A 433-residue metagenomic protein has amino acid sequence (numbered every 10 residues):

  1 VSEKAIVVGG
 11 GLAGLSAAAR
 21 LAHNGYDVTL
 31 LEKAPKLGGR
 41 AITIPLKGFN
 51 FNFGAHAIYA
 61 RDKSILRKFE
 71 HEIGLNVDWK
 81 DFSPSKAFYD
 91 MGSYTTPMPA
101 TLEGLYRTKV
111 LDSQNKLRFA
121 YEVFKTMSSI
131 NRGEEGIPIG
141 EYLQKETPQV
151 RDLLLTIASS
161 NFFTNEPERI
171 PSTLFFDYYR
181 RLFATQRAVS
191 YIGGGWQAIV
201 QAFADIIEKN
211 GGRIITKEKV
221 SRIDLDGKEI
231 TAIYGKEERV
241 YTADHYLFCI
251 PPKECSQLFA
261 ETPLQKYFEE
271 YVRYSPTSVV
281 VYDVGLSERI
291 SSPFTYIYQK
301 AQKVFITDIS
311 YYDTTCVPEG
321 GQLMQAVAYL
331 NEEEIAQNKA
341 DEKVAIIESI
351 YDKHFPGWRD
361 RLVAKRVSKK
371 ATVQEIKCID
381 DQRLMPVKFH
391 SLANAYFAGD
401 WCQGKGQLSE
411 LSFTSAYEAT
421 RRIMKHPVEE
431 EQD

Functional and structural regions predicted by a protein language model:
E3-L30: N-terminal Rossmann-like FAD-binding beta1-loop-alpha1 element of flavoenzymes
A22-L46: Glycine-rich FAD pyrophosphate-binding loop
K47-I130: Dinucleotide-binding Rossmann-like beta1-alpha1 core, especially the glycine-rich loop that anchors the ADP
E72-V77, K86-P97, I207-K209, R213-I214 (+1 more regions): Feature captures the FAD/FMN-dependent oxidoreductase FAD-binding
L105-Y178: Rossmann-like flavin
Y178-I230: Helical element adjacent to the flavin cofactor pocket in flavoenzyme catalytic cores
S221-Q322, P386: Mid-domain catalytic core of redox enzymes that form a hydrophobic substrate pocket/lid adjacent to a catalytic redox
I309, T315-D433: Conserved flavin/dinucleotide-binding core of flavoenzymes
